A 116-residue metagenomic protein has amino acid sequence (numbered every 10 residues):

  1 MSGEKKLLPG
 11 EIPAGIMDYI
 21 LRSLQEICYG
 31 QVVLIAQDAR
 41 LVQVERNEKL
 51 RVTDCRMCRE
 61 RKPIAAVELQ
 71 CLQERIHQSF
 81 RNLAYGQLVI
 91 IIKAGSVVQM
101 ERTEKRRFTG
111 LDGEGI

Functional and structural regions predicted by a protein language model:
S2-D54, R61-I116: General detector of folded, globular domains
